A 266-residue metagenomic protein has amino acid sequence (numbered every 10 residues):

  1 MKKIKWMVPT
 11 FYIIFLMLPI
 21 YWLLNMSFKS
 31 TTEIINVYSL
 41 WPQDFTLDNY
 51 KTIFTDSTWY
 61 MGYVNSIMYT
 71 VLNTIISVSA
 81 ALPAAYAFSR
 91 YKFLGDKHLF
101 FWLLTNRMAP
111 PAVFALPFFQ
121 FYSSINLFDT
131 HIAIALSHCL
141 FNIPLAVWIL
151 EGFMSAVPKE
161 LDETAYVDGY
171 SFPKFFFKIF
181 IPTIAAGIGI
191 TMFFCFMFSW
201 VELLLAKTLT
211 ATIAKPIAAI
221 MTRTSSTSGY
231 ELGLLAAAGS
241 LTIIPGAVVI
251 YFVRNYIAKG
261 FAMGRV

Functional and structural regions predicted by a protein language model:
K2-V266: A structural signal for multi-pass alpha-helical bundles of membrane permease subunits that mediate small-molecule
